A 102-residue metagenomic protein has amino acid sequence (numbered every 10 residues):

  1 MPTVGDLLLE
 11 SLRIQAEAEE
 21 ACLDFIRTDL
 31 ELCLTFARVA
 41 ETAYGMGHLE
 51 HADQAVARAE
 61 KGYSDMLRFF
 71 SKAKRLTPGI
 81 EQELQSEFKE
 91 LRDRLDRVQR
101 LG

Functional and structural regions predicted by a protein language model:
M1-Q54, K61, R68, K72-G102: Long, non-catalytic architectural segments outside compact domain cores
